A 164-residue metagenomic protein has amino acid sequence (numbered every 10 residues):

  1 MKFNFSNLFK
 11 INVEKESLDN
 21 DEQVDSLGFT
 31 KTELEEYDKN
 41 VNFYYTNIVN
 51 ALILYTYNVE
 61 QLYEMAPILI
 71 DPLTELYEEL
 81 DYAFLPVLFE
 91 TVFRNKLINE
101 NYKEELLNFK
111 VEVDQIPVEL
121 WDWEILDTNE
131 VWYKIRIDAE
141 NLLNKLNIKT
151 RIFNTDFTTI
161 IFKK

Functional and structural regions predicted by a protein language model:
K2-L85: Short terminal alpha-helical segments
F3, F153-K164: Short acidic DE-rich linear segments
N20, V24-K31, T56, Y82-L85 (+5 more regions): Alpha-helical context
N40, N58, I137, K149-I152: Alpha-helix capping and helix-coil boundary motifs
Y57-E64, V118-W121, R151: Short, flexible helix-adjacent loops and helix caps
L85-K145: Amphipathic protein-protein interaction modules
W121, N147-T158: Structured alpha-helical bundle/scaffold domains in large eukaryotic membrane-trafficking regulators
